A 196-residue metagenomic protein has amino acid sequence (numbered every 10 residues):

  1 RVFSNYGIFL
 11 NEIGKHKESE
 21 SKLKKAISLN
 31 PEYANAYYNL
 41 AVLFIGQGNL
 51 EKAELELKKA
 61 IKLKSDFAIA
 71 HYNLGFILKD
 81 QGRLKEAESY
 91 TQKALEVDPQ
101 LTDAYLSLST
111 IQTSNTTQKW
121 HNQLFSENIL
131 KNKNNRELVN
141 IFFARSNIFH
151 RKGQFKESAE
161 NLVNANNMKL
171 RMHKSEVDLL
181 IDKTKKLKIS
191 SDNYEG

Functional and structural regions predicted by a protein language model:
R1-G196: Alpha-helical solenoid repeat scaffolds of the TPR/TPR-like class and their adjacent stem/linker regions that mediate
